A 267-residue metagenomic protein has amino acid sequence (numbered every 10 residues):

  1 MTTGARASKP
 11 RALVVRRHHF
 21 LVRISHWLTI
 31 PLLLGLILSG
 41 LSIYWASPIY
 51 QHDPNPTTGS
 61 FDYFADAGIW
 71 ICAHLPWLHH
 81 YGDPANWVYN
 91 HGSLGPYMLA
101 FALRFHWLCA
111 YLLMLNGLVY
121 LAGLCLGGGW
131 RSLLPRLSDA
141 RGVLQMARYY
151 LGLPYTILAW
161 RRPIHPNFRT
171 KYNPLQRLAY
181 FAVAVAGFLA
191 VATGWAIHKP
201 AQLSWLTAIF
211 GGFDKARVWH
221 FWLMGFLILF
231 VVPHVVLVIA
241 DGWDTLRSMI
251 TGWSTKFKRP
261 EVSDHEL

Functional and structural regions predicted by a protein language model:
M1-L267: Membrane-embedded alpha-helical bundles that constitute the cytochrome b-like, heme-associated redox core of multi-pass
